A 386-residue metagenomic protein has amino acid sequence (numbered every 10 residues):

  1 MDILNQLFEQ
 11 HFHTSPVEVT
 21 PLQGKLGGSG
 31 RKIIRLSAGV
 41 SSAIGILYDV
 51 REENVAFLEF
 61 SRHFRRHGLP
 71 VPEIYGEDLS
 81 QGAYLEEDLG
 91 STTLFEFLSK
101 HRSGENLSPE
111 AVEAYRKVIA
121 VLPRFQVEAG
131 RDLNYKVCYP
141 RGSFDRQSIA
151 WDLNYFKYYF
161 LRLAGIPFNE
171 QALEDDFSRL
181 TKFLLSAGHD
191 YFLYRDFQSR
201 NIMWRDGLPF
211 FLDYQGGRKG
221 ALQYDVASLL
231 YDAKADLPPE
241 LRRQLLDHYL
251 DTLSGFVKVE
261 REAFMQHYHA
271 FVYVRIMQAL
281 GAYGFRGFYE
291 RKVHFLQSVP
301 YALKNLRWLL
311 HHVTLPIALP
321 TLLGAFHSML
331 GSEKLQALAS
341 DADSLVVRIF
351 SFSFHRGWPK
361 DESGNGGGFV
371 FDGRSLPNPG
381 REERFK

Functional and structural regions predicted by a protein language model:
M1-P21: Juxta-kinase regulatory segment immediately upstream of eukaryotic protein kinase catalytic domains
L4, Q10-F12, G130-G142, Q147 (+2 more regions): An alpha-helical support segment within catalytic cores of ATP-dependent transferases
V17-I34: ATP-binding glycine-rich phosphate-binding loop
K25, I34-W151, R162: ATP-binding pocket architecture of kinase catalytic cores
G30-S37, L180-Y224, D236-L237: Active-site acidic catalytic loop and adjacent metal/ATP-binding pocket of ATP-dependent phosphoryl transfer enzymes
N154-L163, L222-K258, Y273-Y289, A302-L309: Active-site activation/catalytic loop segments of kinase-like enzymes and analogous catalytic loops in related
G281-S340: ATP/Mg2+ or Mg2+-diphosphate-binding catalytic cores that bind nucleotide phosphates or diphosphates via glycine-rich
K334-K386: C-terminal accessory "lid"/substrate-recognition subdomains
